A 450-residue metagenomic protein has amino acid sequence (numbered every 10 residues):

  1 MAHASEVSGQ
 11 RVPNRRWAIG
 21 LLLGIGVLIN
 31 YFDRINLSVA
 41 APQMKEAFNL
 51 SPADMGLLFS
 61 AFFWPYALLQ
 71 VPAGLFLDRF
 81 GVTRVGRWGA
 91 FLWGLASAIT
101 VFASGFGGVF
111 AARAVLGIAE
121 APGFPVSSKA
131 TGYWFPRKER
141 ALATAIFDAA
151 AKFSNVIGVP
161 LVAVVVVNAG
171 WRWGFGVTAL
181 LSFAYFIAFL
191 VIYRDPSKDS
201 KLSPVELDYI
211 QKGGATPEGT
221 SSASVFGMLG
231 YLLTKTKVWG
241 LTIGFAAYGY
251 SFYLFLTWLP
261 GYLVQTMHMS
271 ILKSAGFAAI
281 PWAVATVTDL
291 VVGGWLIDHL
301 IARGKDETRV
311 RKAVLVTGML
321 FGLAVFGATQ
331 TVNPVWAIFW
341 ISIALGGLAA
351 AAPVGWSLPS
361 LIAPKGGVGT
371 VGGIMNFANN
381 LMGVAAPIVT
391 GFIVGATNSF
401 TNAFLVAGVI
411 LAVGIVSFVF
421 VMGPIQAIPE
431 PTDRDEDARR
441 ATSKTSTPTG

Functional and structural regions predicted by a protein language model:
L37-S38, L233-V291, A352, W356 (+1 more regions): Extracytoplasmic gate region of multi-pass secondary transporters
N49, G81, F102-G108, A119 (+4 more regions): Helix-breaking motifs and short loop linkers at transmembrane-helix boundaries and internal kinks in secondary membrane
S60-L75, A279-G293: Central cavity-lining transmembrane alpha-helices of secondary-active solute carriers, predominantly the Major
L68-G107: Conserved MFS/SLC helix-loop-helix module at the cytosolic interface between two early adjacent transmembrane helices
A112-F153: Cytoplasmic helix-loop-helix junction between adjacent transmembrane helices in 12-TM secondary transporters
F147-S200: Helix-loop-helix hairpin linking two adjacent transmembrane segments in secondary transporters
T308-G355: C-terminal transmembrane helical hairpin of 12-TM major facilitator-type secondary transporters
S360-T397: A late C-terminal transmembrane helix in Major Facilitator Superfamily
